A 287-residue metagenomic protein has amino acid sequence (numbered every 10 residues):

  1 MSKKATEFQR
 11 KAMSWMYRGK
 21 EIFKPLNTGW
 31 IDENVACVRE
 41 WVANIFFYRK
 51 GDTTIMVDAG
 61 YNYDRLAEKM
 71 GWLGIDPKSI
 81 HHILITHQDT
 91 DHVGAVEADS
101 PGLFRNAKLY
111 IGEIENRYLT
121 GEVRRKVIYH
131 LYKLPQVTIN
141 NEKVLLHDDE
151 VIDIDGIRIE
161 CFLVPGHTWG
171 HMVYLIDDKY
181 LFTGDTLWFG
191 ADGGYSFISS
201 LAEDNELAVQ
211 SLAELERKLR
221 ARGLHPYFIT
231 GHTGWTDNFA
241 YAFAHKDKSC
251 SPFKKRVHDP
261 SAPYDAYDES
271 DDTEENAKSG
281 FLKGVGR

Functional and structural regions predicted by a protein language model:
S2-T6, R10-M13: Eukaryotic low-complexity, intrinsically disordered regulatory regions enriched in proline/serine/threonine
S14-R18, K24-L26, E113-F162, E203-L224: Metallo-beta-lactamase
K20-L73, V173-G184, W188-G190: Conserved beta-strand hairpin/beta-sheet module of binuclear metal-dependent hydrolase folds, prominently
I55-D58, L84, C161-L163: Short catalytic-loop micro-motif centered on adjacent basic/acidic residues
Y63-R65, G71-E150, D247-Y267: Active-site HxH/HxHxD metal-binding segment of metal-dependent hydrolases
R158-P165, W169-A242: Metallo-beta-lactamase
G190, Q210-G286: Divalent-metal (often Zn2+) His-rich catalytic cores of metallo-beta-lactamase-fold enzymes
